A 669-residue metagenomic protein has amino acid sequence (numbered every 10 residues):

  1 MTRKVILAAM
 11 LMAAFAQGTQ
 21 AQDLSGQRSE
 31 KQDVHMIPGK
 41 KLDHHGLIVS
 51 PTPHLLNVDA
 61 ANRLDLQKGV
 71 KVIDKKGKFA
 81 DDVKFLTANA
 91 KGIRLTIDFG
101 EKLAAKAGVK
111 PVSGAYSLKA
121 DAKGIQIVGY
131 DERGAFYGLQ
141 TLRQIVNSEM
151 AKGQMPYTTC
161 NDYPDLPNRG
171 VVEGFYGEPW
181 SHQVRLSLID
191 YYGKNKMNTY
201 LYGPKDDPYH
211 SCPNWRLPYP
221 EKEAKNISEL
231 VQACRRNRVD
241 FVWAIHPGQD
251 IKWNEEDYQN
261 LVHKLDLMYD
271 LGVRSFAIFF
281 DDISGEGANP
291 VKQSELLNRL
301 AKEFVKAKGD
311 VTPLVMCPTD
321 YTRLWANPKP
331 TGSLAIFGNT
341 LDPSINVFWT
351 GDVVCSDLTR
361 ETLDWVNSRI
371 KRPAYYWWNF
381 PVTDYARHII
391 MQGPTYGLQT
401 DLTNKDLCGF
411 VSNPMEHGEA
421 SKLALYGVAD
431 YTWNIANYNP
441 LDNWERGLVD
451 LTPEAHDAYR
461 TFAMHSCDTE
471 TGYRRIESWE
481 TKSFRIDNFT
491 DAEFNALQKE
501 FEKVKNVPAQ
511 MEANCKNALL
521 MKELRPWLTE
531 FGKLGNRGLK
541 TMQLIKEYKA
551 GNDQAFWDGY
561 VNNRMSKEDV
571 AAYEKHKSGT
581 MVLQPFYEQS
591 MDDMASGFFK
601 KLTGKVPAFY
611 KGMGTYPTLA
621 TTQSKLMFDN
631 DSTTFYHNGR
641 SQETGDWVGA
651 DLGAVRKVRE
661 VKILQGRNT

Functional and structural regions predicted by a protein language model:
M1-R28: Bacterial Sec-dependent N-terminal signal peptides
A21-A122, Y130, A151-C160: Acidic, contiguous N-terminal accessory segments
L24-Q27, V49-P53, N439-G612: C-terminal functional modules
V72-F79, I97-K102, V128-Y130, G174-Y176 (+4 more regions): Structural motif
K110-K264, D270-R274, K306: Feature activates predominantly on carbohydrate-active enzymes
N147-M150, L271-R274, I283-E445: Catalytic-core regions of glycoside hydrolase
F599-V658, L664-N668: Disordered, acidic Ser/Thr/Pro-rich linker "stalks" and the adjacent N-terminal cap of the next globular domain
